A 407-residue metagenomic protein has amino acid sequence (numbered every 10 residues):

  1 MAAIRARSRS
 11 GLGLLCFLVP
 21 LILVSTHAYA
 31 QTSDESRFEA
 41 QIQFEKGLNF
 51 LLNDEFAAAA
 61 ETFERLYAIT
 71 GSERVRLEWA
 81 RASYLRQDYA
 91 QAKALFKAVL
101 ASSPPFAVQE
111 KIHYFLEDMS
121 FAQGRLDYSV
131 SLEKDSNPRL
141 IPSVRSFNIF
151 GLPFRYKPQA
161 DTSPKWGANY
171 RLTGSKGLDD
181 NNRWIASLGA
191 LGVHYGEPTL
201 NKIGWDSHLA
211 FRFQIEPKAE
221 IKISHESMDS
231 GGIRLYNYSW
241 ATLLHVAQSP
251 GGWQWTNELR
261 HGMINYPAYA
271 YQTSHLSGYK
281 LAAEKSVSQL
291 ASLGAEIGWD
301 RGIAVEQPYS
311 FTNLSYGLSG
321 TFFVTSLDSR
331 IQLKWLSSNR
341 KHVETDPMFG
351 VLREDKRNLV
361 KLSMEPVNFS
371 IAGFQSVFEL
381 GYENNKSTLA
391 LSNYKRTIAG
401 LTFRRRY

Functional and structural regions predicted by a protein language model:
M1-R9: N-terminal secretory signal peptides that target proteins for export/translocation
R9, L21-I22, Y89: Short linear sequence elements within intrinsically disordered, low-complexity coil regions
G13-V24: Bacterial N-terminal signal peptides
A30-E39, E45-D54, E61, R65-Y407: Gram-negative and organellar
